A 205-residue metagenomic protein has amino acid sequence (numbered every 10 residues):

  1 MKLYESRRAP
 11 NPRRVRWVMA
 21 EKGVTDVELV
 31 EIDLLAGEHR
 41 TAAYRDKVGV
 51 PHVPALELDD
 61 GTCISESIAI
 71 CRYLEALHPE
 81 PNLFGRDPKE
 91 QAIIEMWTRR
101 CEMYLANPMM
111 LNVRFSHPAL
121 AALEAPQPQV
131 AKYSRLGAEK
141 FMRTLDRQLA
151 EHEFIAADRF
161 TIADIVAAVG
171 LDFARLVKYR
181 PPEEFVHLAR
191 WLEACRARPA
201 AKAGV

Functional and structural regions predicted by a protein language model:
M1-P128, K132: GST-like domain detector, emphasizing the conserved glutathione-binding G-site in the N-terminal thioredoxin-like
T98-P199: GST-like fold's C-terminal all-alpha helical module
A203-V205: Short, flexible loop/turn segments with low-complexity composition
